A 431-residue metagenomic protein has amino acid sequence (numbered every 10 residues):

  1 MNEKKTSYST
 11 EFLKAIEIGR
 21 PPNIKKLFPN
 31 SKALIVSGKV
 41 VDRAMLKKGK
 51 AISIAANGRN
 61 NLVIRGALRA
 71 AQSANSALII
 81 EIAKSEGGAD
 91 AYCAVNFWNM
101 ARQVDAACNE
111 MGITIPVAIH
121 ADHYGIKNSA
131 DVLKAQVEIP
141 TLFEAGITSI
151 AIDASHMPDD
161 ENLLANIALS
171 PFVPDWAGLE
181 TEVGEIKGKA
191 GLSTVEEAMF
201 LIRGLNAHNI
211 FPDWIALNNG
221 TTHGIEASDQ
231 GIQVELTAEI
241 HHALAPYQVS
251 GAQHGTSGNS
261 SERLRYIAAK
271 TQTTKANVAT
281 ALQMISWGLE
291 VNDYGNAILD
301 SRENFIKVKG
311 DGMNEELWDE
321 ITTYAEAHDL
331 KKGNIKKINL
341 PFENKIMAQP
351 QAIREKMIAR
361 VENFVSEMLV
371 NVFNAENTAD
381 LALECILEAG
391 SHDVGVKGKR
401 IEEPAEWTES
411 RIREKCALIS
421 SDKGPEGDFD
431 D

Functional and structural regions predicted by a protein language model:
M1-K26, T322-D431: C-terminal extensions of enzymes
K50-G58, L78-I82, I115-G125, I150-I152 (+4 more regions): Hydrophobic faces of well-ordered beta-strands that scaffold small-molecule active sites in alpha/beta enzyme cores
G58, A154-L164, V183-F200, G255-E262: Active-site glycine- and acidic-residue-rich loops that bind and position anionic ligands or nucleotide-like cofactors
K84-P171, G178, P404-E409: Active-site beta->alpha loop and helix N-cap motifs at the rims of alpha/beta catalytic domains
A94-W98, D131-V132, S155-A177, E226-A238 (+2 more regions): Active-site-adjacent beta->alpha loops and helix N-cap segments on the catalytic face of soluble alpha/beta enzymes
N128-T141, K189, S193, E197-A198 (+1 more regions): Catalytic cores of alpha/beta
A145-D160, N209, N219-H223, K270-E290: Glycine-rich phosphate-binding active-site loops on the catalytic face of alpha/beta enzymes
A243-N344: Catalytic-face loop-and-helix region of soluble metabolic enzyme cores
